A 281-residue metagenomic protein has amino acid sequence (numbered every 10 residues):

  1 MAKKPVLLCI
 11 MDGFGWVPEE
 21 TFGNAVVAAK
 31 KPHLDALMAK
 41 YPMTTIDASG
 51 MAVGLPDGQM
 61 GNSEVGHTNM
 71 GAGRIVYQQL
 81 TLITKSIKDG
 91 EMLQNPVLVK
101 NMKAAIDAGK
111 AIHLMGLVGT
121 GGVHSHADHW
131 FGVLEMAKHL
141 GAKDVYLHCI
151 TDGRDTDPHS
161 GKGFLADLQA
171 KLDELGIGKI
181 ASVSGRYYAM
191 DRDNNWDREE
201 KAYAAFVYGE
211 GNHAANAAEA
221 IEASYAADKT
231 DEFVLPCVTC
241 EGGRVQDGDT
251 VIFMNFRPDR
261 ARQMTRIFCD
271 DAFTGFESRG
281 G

Functional and structural regions predicted by a protein language model:
M1-A2, V245: Extracellular/periplasmic catalytic domains that process cell-envelope and extracellular macromolecules
A2-L7, G15-Y187, D197, K201 (+1 more regions): Active-site nucleophile/metal-coordination loop of metallo-enzymes that catalyze phosphate/sulfate and related
P5-D12, I252-M254: Short, hydrophobic/glycine-enriched beta-strand segments
D12, T120, R257: Conserved acidic catalytic centers in enzymes
T156-Q246, T250-M264, C269-G281: Long, well-ordered, tryptophan-enriched scaffold segments
